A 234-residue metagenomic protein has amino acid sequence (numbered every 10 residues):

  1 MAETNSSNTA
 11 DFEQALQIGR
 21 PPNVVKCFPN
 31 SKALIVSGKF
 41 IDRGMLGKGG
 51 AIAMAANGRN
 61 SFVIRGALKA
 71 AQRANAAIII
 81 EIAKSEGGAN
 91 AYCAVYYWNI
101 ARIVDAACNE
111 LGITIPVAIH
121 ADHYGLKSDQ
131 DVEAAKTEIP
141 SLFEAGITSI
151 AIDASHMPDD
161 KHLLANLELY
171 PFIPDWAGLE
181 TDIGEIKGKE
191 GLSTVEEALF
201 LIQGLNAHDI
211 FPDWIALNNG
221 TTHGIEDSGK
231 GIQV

Functional and structural regions predicted by a protein language model:
A2-M54, G66, N109: N-terminal amphipathic alpha-helix/helix-capping segment at the start of soluble metabolic enzymes
D11-Q14, G125, H156: Low-complexity, compositionally biased segments
K39-L46, S61-G88, Y92-T114, V132-V234: Alpha/beta enzyme core
A51-A53, H123-Y124, A154: A short, structure-level motif marking secondary-structure boundaries and short turns
A51-A53, N75, P116: Sequence-level motif detector for i,i+2 pairs with an aromatic at +2
I115-Q130: Structural motif corresponding to the early beta-alpha repeats
